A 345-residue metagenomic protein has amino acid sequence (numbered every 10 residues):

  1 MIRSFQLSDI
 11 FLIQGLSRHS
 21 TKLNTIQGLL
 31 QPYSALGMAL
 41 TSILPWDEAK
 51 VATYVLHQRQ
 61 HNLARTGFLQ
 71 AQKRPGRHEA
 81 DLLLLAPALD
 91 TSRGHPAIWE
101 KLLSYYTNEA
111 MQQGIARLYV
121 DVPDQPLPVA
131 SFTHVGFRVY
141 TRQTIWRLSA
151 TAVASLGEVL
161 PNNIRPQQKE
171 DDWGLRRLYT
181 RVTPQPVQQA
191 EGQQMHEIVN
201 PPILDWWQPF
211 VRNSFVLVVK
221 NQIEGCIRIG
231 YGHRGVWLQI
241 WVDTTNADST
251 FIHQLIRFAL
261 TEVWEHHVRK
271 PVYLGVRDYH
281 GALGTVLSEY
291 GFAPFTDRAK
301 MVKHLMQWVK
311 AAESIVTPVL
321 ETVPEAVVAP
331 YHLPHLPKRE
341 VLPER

Functional and structural regions predicted by a protein language model:
M1-N24, N162-L178, V182-V187: A short beta-loop-alpha structural element at the N-terminal edge of CoA-dependent acyl/N-acetyltransferase catalytic
L7-F11, G15-K101, V218-S249: Conserved donor-binding loop and adjoining core beta-sheet/short helix segment in diverse acyl/aminoacyl transferases
L29-Q31, Q72-R77, V129, H134-P161 (+1 more regions): Short, flexible helix-coil linker/hinge segments at the edges of structured domains or between repeats
Y54, A80-L83, L102-T107, R142-R147 (+5 more regions): Short, structured motif recognition centered on aromatic/hydrophobic residues
S92-N108, H134, D248-E262: Conserved acetyl-CoA-binding loop-helix of GNAT-fold acetyltransferases
A110-P123, E265-R277: Conserved GNAT acetyl-CoA-binding A-motif
V135-S155, H267-R345: Active-site/acyl-donor-binding loops of N-acyltransferases
R176-L178, Q185-Q239, T245-T250: Non-catalytic interaction/regulatory modules that flank or connect domains
